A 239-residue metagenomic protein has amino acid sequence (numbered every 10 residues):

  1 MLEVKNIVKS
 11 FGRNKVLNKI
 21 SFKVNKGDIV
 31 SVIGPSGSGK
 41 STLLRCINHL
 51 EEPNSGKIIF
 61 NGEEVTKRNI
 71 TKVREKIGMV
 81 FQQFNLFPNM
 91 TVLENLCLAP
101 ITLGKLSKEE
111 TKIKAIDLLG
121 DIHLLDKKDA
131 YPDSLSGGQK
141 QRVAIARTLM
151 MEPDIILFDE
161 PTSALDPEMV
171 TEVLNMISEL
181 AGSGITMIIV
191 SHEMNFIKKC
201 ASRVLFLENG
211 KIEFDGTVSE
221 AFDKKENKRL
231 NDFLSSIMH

Functional and structural regions predicted by a protein language model:
L2, V8-E208, E213-F214: ABC family nucleotide-binding domain
E213, S219-H239: C-terminal boundary and immediately downstream tail of ABC-type ATPase nucleotide-binding domains
